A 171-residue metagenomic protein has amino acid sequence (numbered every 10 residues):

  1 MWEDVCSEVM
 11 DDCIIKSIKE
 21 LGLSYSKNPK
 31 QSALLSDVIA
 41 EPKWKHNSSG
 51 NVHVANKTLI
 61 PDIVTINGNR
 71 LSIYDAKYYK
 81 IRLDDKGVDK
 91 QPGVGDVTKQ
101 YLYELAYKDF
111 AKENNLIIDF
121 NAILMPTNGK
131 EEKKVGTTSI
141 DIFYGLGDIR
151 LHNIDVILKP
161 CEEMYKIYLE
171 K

Functional and structural regions predicted by a protein language model:
M1-K171: Catalytic core segments in nucleotide and nucleic-acid processing enzymes
